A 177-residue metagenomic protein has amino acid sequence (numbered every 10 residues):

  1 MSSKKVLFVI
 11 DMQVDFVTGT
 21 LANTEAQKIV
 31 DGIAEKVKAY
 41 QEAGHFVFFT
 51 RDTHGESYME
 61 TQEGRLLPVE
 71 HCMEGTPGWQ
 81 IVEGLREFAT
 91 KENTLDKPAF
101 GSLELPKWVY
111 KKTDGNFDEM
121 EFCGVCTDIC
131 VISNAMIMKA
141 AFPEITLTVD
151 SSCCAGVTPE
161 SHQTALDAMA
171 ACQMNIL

Functional and structural regions predicted by a protein language model:
M1-T94, T148, V157-A171, N175: Active-site acidic carboxylates
Q13-V14, H54, A99, T127-I129 (+2 more regions): Short, glycine/serine-rich, charged loops/turns that create anion-binding and catalytic segments at active sites
A22-A26, C123-D128: Short, glycine-rich nucleotide/cofactor-binding loops
E35-A39, I132-F142: Histidine-anchored nucleotide/phosphate-binding helix
E42-A43, T113-D114, A140-F142: Short, conserved loop/helix-junction motifs that constitute active-site signature segments in enzyme catalytic cores
G75-T127: Internal catalytic-core helix/loop-beta-alpha segment that presents or stabilizes conserved functional determinants
P106, I132-A135, P159-Q163: Conserved strand-to-helix beginnings and helix N-cap segments that scaffold or border functional pockets
E121-V125, T146-V157: A short glycine-rich beta-strand->turn/loop micro-motif centered on a GG-aromatic cluster
